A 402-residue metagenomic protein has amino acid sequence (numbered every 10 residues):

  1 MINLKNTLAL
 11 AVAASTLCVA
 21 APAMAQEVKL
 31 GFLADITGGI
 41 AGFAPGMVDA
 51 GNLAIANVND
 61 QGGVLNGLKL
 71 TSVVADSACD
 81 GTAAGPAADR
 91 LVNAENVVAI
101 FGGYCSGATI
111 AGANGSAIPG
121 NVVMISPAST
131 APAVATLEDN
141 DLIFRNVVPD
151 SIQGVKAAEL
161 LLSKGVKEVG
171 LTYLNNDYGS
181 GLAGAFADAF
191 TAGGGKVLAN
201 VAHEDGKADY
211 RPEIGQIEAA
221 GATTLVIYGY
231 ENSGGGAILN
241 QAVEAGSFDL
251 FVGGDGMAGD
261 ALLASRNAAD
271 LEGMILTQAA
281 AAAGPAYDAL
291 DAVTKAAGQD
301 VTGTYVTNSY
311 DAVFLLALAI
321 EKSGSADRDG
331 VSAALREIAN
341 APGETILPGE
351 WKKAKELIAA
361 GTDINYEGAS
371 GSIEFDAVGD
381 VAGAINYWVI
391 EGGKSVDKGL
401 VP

Functional and structural regions predicted by a protein language model:
I2-A11, A25-P402: Extracytosolic ligand-binding ectodomains
A9-V19: Bacterial N-terminal signal peptides
V19-A25: Sec/Tat signal peptide C-region and signal peptidase I cleavage site
